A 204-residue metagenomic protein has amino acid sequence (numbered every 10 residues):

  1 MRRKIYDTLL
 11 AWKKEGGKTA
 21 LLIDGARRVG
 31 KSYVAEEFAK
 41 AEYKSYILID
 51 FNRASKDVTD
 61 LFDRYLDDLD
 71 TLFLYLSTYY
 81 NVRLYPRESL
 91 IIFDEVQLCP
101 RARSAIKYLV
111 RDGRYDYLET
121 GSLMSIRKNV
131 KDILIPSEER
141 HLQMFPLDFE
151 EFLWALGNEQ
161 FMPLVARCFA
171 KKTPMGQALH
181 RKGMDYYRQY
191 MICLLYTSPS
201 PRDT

Functional and structural regions predicted by a protein language model:
R2-K14: Pre-Walker A adenine-sensing motif
I23: Hydrophobic anchor at the beta1->P-loop junction of P-loop NTPases
K31: Conserved lysine of the Walker
V34: Hydrophobic positions on the alpha1 helix immediately C-terminal to the Walker A/P-loop
D57-V82: Short glycine-rich substrate-engagement loop in P-loop NTPases that contacts/grips substrate
D116-S122: Structural recognition of the conserved hydrophobic beta-strand(s) that form the central parallel beta-sheet of P-loop
I126-E139: Short regulatory helix/loop adjacent to the ATP-binding pocket of P-loop NTPases
Y196-T204: Single conserved hydrophobic/aromatic residue that forms the stacking wall/gate of nucleotide- or nucleobase-binding
